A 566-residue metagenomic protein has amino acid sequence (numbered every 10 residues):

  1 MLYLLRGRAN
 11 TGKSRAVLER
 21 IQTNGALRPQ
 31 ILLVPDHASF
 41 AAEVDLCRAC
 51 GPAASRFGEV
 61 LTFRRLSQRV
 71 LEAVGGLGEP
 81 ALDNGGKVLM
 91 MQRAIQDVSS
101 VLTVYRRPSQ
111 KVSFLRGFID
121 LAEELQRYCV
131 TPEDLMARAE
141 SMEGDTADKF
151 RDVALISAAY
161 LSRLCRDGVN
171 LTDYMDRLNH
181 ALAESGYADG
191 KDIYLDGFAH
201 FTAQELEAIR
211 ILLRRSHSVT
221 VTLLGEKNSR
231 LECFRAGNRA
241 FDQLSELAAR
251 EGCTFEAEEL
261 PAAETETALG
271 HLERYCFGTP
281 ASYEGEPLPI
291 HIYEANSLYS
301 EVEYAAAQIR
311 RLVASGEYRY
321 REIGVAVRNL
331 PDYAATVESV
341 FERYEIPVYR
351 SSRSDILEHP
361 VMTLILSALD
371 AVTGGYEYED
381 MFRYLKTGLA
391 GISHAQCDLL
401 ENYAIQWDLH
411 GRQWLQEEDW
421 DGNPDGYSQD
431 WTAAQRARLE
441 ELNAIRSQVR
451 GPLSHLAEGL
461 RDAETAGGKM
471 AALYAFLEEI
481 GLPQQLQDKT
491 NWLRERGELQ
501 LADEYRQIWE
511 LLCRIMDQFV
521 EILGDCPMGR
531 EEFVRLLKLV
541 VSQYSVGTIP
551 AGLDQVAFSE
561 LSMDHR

Functional and structural regions predicted by a protein language model:
M1-H565: Polyanion-engaging groove/track-forming segments
